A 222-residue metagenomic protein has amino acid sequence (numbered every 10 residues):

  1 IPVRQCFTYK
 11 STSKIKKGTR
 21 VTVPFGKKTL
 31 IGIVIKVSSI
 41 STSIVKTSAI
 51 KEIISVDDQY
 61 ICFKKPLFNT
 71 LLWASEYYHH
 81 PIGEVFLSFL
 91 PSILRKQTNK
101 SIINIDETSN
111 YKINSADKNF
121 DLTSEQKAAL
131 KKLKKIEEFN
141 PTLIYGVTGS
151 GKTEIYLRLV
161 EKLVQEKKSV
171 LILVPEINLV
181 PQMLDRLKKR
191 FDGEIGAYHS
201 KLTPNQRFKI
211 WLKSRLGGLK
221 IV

Functional and structural regions predicted by a protein language model:
I1-V222: Accessory, non-ATPase domains that flank or precede helicase/AAA+ motor cores in DNA-metabolism machines
